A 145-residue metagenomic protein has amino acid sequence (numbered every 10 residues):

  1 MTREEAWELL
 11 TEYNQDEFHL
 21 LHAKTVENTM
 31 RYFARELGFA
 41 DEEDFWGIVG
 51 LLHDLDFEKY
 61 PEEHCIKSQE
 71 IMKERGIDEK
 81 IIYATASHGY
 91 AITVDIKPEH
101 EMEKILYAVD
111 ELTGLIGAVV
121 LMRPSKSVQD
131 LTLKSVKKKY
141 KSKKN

Functional and structural regions predicted by a protein language model:
M1-Y60: Acidic/His-rich, divalent-metal-binding segments that scaffold phosphate/diphosphate chemistry
D41-N145: Divalent metal-dependent catalytic cores for phosphoryl transfer on phosphate-bearing substrates
